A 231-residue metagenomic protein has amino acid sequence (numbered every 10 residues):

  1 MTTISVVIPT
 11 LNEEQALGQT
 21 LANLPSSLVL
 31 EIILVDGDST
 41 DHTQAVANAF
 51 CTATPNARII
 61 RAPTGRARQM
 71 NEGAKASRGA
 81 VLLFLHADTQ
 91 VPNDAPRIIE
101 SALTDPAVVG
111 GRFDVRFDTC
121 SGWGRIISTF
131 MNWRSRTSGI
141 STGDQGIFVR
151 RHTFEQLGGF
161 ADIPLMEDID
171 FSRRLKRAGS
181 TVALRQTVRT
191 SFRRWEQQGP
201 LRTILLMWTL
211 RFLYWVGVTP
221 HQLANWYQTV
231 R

Functional and structural regions predicted by a protein language model:
M1, R173-R231: Hydrophobic helical membrane-anchoring modules
T3-S5, E31, D170: Cell-envelope/extracellular polymer assembly enzymes that use nucleotide-activated donors
N12-S26: Short, well-formed alpha-helical segments that are part of the catalytic scaffolds of diverse glycosyltransferases
Q15-Q19, D41-F50: Acidic helix N-cap motif at the loop->helix transition within catalytic regions of sugar-transfer enzymes
L30-I33, Q44-A76: Conserved donor nucleotide-binding strand/loop of the catalytic core
D36-A45, T89: A conserved acidic beta->alpha catalytic loop
L82: Short aromatic/hydrophobic "clamp" motif used to bind/position activated sugar donors
D94-G122: Conserved donor NDP-sugar-binding/catalytic core segment of glycosyltransferases
